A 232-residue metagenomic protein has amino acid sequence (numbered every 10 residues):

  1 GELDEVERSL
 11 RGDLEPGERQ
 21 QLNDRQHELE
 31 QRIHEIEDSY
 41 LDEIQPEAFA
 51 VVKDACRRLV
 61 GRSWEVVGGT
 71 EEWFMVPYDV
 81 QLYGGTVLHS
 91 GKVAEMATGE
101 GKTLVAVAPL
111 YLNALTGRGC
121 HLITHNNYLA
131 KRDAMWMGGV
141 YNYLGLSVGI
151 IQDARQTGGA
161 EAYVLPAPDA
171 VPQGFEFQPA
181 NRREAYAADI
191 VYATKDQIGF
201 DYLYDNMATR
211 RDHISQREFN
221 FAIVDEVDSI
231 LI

Functional and structural regions predicted by a protein language model:
G1-I232: Conserved P-loop NTPase motor core
